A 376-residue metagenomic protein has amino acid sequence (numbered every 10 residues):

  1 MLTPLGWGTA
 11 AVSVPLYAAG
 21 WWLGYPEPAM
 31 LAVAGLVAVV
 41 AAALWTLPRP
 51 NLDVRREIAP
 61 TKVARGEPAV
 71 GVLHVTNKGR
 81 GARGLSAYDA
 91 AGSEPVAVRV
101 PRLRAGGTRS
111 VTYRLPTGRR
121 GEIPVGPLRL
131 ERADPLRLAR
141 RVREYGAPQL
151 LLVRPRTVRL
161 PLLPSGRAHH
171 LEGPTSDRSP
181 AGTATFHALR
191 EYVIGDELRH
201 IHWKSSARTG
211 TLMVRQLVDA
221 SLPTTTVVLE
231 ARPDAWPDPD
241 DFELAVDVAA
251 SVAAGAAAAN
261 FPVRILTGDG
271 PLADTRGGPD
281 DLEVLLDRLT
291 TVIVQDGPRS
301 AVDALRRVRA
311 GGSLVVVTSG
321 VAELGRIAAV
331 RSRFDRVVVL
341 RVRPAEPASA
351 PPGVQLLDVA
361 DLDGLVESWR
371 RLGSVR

Functional and structural regions predicted by a protein language model:
M1-R55: Extracellular/lumenal glycan-associated context and N-glycosylation machinery
L47, K78-V96, S205: Short acidic, flexible loop segments centered on an aromatic residue
R56-V75: Membrane-cytosol interface motif
R65, A105, R119-R120: Surface-exposed loops/turns
G92-V100, R137-L138: Short aromatic-acidic-glycine turn motif
P101-R109: Short proline/glycine- and polar residue-rich coil/turn motifs
R109-T226: Cytoplasm-facing regions of membrane-associated proteins and arrestin-like adaptors
L162, I194-R376: Exposed, interaction-prone extracellular/peripheral surfaces
